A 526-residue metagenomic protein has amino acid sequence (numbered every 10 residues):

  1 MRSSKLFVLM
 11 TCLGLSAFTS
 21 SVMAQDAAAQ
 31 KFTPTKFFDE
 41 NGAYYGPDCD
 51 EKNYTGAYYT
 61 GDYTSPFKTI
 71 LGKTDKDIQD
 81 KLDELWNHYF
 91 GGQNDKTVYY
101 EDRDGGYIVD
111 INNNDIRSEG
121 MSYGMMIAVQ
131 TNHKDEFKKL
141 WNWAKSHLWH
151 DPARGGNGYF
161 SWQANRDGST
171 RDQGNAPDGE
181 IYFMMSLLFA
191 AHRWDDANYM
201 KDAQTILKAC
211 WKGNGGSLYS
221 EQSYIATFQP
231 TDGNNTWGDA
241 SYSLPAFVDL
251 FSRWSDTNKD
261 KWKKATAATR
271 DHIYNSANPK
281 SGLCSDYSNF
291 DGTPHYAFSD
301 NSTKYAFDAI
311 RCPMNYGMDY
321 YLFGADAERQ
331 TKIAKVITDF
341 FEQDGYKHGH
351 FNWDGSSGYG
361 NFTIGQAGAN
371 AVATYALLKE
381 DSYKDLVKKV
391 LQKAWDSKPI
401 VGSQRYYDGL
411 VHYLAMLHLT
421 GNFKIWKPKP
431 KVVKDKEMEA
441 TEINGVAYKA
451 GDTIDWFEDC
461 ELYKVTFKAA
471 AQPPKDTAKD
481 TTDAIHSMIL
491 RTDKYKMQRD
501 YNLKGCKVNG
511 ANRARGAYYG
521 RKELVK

Functional and structural regions predicted by a protein language model:
V8-A17: Bacterial N-terminal signal peptides
F18-D26: Sec/Tat signal peptide C-region and signal peptidase I cleavage site
D26-T69, N315, A373-K431: Terminal, non-catalytic domain-edge segments
G46-E84, I111-S118, A153-N157, D172-D178 (+2 more regions): Extended ligand-binding clefts on enzyme/binding-domain cores
F67, D75, K81-Y123, A128-D172: Internal amphipathic alpha-helical repeat/solenoid segments
N114-M121, T170-W194: Aromatic-rich carbohydrate-recognition surfaces in CAZymes
P430-D480: Secondary-structure capping and domain/repeat boundary segments
D480-K526: C-terminal outer-membrane/trafficking sorting elements
